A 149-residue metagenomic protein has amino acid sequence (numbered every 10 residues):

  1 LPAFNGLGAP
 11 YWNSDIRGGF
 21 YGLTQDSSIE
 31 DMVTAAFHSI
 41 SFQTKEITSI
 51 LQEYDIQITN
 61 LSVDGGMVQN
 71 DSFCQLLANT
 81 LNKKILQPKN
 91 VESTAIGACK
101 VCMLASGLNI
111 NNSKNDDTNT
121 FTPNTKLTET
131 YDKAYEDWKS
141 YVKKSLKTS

Functional and structural regions predicted by a protein language model:
L1-S149: Glycine/Thr-rich phosphate-binding loops that ligate phosphate moieties of nucleotide and other phosphorylated ligands
